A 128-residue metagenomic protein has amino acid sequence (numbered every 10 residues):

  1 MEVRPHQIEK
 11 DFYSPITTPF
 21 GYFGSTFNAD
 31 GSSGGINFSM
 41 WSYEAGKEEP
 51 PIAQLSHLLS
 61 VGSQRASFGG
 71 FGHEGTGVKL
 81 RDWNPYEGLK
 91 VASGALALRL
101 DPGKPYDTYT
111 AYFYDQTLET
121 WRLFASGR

Functional and structural regions predicted by a protein language model:
M1-R65: Secretory/extracellular carbohydrate-interaction modules and structurally similar beta-sandwich "look-alikes"
Q64-H73: Histidine- and aromatic-enriched segments that form or immediately flank copper-ligand environments
G72-A92: Short, aromatic/His-centered strand-loop micro-motif at the edge of beta-sheets
E87-L123: Carbohydrate-binding surfaces in secreted/extracellular proteins
F124-R128: Long, charge-dense
